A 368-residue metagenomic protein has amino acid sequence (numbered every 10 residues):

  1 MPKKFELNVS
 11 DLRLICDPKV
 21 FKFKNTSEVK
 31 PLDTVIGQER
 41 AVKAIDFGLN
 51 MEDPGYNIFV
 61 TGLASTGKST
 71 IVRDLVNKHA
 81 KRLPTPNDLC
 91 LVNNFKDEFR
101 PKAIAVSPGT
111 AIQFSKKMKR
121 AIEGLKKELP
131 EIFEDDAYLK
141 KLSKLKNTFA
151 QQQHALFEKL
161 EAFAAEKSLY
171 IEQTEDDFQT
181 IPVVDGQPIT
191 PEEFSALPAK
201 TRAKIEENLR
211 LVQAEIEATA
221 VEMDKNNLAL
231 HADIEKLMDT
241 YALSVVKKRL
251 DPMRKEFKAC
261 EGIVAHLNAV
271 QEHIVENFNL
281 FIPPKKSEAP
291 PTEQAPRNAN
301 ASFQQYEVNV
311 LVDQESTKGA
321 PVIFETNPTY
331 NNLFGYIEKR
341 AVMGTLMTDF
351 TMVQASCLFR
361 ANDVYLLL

Functional and structural regions predicted by a protein language model:
M1-L368: Non-catalytic accessory segments flanking P-loop/AAA+ NTPase cores
